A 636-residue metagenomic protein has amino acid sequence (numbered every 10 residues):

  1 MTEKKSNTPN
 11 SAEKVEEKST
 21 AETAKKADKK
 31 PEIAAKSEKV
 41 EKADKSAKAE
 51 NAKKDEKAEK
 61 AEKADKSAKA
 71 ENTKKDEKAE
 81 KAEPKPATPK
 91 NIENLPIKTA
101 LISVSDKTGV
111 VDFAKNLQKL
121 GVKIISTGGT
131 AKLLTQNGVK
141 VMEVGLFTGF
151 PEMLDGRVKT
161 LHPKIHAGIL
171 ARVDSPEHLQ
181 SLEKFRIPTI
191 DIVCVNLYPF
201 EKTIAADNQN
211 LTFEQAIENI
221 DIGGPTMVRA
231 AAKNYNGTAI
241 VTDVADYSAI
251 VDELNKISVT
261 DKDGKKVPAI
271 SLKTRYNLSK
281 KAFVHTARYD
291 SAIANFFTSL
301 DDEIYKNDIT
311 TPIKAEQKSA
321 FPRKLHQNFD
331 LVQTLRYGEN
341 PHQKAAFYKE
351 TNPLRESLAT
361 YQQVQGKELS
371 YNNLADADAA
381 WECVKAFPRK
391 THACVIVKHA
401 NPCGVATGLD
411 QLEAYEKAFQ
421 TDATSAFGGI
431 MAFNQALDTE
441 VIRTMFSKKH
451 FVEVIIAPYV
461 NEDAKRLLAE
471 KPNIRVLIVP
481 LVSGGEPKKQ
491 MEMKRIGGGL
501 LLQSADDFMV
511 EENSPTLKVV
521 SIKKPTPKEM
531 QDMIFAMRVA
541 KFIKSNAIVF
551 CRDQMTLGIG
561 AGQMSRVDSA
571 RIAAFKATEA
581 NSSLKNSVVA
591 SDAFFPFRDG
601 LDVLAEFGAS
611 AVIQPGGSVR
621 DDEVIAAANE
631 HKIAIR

Functional and structural regions predicted by a protein language model:
M1-N91: Intrinsically disordered, compositionally biased charged tails
K30, K78-F147: N-terminal glycine-/serine-/threonine-rich phosphate-binding loop
G129-F200, D302-T311: Glycine-rich nucleotide/cofactor/substrate-binding loop typically near the N-terminus or early in the first domain
V173-A232, V519-P527: Active-site/ligand-binding-proximal alpha/beta "capping" segment
A249-E253, I257-M509, E529-V539, S545-A547: Active-site loops and adjacent core secondary-structure elements that bind or stabilize anionic groups
C403-T424, Q435, V549, M555-L601: Glycine- and Gly-Pro-enriched alpha-helical subdomains that act as flexible, kink-prone "lid/hinge" or packing modules
M431-A432, D438-I442, A580-D621: Cysteine/selenocysteine-centered motifs that mediate thiol-based redox chemistry or coordinate metal-sulfur cofactors
K449-L477, D602-R636: C-terminal binding/interaction regions
